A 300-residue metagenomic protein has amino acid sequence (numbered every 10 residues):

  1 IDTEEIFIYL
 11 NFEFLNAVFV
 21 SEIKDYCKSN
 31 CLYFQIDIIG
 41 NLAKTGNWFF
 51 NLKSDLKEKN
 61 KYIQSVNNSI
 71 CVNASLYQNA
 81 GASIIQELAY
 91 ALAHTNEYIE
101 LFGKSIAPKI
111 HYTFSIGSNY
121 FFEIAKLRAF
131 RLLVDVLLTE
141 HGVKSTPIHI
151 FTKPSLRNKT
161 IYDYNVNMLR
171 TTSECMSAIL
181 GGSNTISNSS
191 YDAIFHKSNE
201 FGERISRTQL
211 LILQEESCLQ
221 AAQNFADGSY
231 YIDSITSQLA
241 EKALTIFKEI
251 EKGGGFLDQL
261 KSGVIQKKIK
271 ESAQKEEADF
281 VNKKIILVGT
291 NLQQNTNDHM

Functional and structural regions predicted by a protein language model:
I1-S115, T185, S189: Catalytic alpha/beta active-site cores
L10-L15, L76, F114-Y120, R157 (+2 more regions): Conserved short loop/turn motifs at secondary-structure junctions
V66-N96, I179-D227, Y231-A243: Mobile "lid/hinge" segments at catalytic clefts and subdomain interfaces of large enzymes
A74, F114-I116, T152-P154, S189-D192 (+4 more regions): Active-site proximal loops enriched in glycine and acidic residues that flank catalytic Cys/His/Asp and coordinate
S83-E87, S118-A129, L156-L169, H196-S206 (+2 more regions): Short glycine/threonine-rich loop-to-helix capping motif typified by GTGT followed within a few residues by an Asp-Pro
A89-F151, K248: Gly/Pro-rich turn-and-neighbor structural signature
R204-M300: Catalytic-core signal marking the mid-to-C-terminal active-site face
